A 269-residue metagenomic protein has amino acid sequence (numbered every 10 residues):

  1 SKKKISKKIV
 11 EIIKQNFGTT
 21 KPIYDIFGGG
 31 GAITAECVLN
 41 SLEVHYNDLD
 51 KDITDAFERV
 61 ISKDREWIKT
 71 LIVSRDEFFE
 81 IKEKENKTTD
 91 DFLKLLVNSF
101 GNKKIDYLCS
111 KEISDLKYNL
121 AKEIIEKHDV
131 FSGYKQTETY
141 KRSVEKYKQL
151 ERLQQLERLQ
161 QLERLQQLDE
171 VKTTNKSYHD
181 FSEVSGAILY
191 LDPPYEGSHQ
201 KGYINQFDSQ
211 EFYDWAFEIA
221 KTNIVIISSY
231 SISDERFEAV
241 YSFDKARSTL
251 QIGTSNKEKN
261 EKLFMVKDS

Functional and structural regions predicted by a protein language model:
S1-H45, V171, K176-L191, Y195-S269: Class I S-adenosyl-L-methionine
S1-K8, I61-Y190, P194-Q200: SAM-dependent nucleic-acid methyltransferase catalytic core
T19-E83: SAM cofactor-binding core of SAM-dependent methyltransferases, primarily the Rossmann-like beta-alpha-beta module
V38, E58, K94, Q166 (+1 more regions): Alpha-helix boundary recognition
L49, L96-N98, Y230: Beta-hairpin (beta-strand-turn-beta-strand) motif
F57, D76-F78, I124-E126, F217-V225: Short C-terminal domain-edge/linker segments immediately following a structured domain
